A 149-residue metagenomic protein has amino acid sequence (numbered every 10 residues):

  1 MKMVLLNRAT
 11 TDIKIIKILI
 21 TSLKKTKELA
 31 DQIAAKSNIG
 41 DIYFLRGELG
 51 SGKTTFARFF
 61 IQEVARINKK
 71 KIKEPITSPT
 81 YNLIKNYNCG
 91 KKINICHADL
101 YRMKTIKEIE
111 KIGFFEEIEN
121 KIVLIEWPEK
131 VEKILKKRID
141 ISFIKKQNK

Functional and structural regions predicted by a protein language model:
L6, I16, T105-I109, F115-K149: Short phosphate-coordinating micro-motif centered on Lys-Gly-acidic
D12-Q32: N-terminal pre-Walker A segment at the start of P-loop NTPase domains
A34-G40: Phosphate-binding P-loop
Y43-L45: Hydrophobic anchor at the beta1->P-loop junction of P-loop NTPases
E48: P-loop (Walker A) phosphate-binding loop of NTP-binding proteins
K53: Conserved lysine of the Walker
Q62-P75: Post-Walker A helix-loop "phosphate-sensing" segment adjacent to the P-loop in P-loop NTPases
T80, I84-E126: Conserved nucleotide-sensing/catalytic segment adjacent to the nucleotide-binding pocket in NTP-handling enzymes
